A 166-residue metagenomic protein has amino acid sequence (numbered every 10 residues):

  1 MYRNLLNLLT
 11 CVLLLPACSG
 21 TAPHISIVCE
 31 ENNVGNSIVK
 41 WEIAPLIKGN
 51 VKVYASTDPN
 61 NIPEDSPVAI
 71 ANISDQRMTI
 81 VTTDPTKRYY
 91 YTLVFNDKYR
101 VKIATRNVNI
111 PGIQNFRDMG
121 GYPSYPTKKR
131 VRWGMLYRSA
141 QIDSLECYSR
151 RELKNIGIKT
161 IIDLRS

Functional and structural regions predicted by a protein language model:
Y2-C11: Sec-dependent signal peptide recognition, specifically the positively charged N-region followed immediately by
L15-A17: C-terminal motif of bacterial Sec signal peptides marking the signal peptidase cleavage site
S19-S166: Cys-dependent protein tyrosine phosphatase-like superfamily
